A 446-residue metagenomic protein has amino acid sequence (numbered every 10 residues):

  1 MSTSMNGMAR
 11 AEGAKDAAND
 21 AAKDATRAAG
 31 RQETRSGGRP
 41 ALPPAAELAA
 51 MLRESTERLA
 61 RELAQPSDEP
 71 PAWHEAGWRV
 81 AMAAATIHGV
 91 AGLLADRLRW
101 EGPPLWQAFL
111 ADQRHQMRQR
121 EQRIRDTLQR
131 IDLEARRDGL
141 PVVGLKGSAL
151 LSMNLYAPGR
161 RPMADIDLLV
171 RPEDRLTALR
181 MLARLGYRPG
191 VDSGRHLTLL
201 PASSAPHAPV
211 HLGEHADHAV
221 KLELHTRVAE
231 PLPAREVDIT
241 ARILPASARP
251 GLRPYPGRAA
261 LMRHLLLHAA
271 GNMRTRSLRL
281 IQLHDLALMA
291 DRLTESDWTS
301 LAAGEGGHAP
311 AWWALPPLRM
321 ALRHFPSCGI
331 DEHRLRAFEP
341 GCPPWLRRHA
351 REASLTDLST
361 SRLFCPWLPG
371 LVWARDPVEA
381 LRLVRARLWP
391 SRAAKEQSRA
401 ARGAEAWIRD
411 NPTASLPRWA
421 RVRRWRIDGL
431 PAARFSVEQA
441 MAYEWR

Functional and structural regions predicted by a protein language model:
S2, R10-A11, K15, N19 (+3 more regions): Asparagine/serine/threonine-enriched low-complexity, disordered tracts, especially those forming N-linked glycosylation
N6-G7, R31, R35-A164, V170-R446: Conserved NTP-donor binding/palm subdomain of two-metal-ion nucleotidyltransferases/polymerases, i.e., the charged
